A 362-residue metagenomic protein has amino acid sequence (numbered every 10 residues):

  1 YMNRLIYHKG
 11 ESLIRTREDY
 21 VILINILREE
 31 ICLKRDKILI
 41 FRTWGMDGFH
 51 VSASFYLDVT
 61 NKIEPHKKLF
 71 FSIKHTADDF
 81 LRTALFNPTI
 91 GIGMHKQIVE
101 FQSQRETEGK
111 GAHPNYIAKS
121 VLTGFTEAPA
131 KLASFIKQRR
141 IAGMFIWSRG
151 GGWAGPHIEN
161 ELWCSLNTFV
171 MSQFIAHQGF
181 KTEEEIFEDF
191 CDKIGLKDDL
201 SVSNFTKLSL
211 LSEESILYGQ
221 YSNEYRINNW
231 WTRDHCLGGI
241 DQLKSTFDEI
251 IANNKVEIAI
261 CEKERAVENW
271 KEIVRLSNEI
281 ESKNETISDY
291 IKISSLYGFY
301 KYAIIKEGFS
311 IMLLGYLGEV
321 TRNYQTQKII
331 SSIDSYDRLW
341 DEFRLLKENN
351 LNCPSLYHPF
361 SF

Functional and structural regions predicted by a protein language model:
Y1-I14: Active-site groove signature of glycoside hydrolases
I14-F362: Substrate-binding groove of N-acetylhexosamine-processing glycoside hydrolases
